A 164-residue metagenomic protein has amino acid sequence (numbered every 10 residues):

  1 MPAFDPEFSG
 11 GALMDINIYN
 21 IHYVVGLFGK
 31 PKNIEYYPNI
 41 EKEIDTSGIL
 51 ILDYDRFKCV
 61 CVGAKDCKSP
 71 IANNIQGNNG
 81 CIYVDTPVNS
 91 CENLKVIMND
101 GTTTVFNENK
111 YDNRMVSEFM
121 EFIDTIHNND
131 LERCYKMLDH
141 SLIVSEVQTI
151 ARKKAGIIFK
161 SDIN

Functional and structural regions predicted by a protein language model:
M1-I34: Predominantly a Rossmann-like dinucleotide-binding segment in NAD(P)-dependent oxidoreductases
F4-P6, T103, N129: Short amphipathic alpha-helical segments at helix-loop
A12, G48-L50, Y111: Glycine/small-residue-rich pyrophosphate-binding loop that anchors the diphosphate of NDP-sugar donors
N17-Y23, T46-G48, E118: Internal, well-ordered alpha-helical segments in soluble enzyme and binding-protein domains
K32-N33, F57-K58, G80, L131 (+1 more regions): Generic structural signal for secondary-structure transition and capping sites
N39-D45, Y54-D124, R133-D139: NAD(P)-dinucleotide binding in Rossmann-like oxidoreductases
D124-N164: C-terminal helix-rich "cap/oligomerization" subdomain common to oxidoreductases
